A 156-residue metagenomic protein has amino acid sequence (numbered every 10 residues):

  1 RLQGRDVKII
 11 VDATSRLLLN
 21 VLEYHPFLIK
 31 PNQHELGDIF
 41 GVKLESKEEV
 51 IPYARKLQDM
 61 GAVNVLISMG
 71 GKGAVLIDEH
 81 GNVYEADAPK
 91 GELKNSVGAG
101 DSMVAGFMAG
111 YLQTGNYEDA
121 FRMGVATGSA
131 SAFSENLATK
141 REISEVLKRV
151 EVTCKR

Functional and structural regions predicted by a protein language model:
R1-E48: Conserved beta-alpha-beta core of the PfkB/ribokinase-like small-molecule kinase fold
R1-G4, L19-N20, K47-R156: Conserved phosphate-binding/catalytic region of the ribokinase-like
